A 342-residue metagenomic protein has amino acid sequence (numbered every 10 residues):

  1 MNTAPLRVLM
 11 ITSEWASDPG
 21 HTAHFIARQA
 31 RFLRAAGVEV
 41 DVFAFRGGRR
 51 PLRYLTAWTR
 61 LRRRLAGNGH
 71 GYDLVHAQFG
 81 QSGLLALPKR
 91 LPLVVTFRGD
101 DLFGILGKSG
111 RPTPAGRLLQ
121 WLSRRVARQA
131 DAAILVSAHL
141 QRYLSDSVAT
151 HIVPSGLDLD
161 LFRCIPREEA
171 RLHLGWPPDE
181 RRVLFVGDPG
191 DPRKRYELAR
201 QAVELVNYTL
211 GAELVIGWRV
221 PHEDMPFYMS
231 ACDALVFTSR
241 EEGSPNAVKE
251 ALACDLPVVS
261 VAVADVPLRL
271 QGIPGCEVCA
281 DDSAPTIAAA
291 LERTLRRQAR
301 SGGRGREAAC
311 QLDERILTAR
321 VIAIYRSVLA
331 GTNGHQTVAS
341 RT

Functional and structural regions predicted by a protein language model:
L9, W176-K194, R200-E204: Conserved donor-binding/catalytic core segment of Leloir-type glycosyltransferases
T113-A132: Membrane-proximal helix-turn-helix segments that form the acceptor-binding/catalytic region of lipid-linked
A127, F227-C232: Short alpha-helical donor nucleotide-sugar binding micro-motif in glycosyltransferases
L157-H173: Acidic anion/phosphate-binding donor-loop and adjacent secondary structure in glycosyltransferase catalytic cores
R240: Aromatic "clamp/platform" in nucleotide-sugar-dependent glycosyltransferases that forms part of the donor/acceptor
P257-S260: Short hydrophobic beta-strand element within catalytic cores of glycosyltransferases and related nucleotide-activated
G272-A284, E292-A299: Conserved acidic donor-binding segment of nucleotide-sugar-dependent glycosyltransferases
R296-S327: A charged, aromatic-enriched C-terminal amphipathic alpha-helix characteristic of glycosyltransferases across folds
